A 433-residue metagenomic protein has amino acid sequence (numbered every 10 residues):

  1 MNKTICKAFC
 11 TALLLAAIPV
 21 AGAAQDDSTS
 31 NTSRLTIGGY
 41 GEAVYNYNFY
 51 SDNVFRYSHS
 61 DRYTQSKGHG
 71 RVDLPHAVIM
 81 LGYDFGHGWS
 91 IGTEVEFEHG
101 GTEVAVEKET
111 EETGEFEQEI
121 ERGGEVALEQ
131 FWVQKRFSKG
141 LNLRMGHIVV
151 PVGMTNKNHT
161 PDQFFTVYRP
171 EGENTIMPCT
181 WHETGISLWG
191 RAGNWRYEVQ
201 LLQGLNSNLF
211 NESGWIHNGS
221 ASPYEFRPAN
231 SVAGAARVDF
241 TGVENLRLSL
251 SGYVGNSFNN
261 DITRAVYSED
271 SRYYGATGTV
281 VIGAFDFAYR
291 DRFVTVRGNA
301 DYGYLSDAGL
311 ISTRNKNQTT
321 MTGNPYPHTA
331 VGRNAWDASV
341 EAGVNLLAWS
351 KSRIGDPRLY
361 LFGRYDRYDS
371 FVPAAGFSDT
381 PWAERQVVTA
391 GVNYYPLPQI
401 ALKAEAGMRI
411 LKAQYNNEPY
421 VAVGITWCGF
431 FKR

Functional and structural regions predicted by a protein language model:
M1-C10: Bacterial N-terminal signal peptides that target proteins for export
L14, V20-G68, M154, E171 (+2 more regions): Outer-membrane beta-barrel biogenesis signature
S30-N48, K67-S207, N230-A235, D239-L248 (+3 more regions): Outer membrane beta-barrel
Y50-D52, S66, T110, F116-E121 (+2 more regions): Outer-membrane beta-barrel pore domains
Y57-T64, W215-S220, Q318-N324: A solvent-exposed, charged loop/short amphipathic helix patch at secondary-structure junctions
H59-R62, F165-G172, E269-S271: Surface-exposed loop/turn segments flanking beta-strands in extracellular/periplasmic regions
C179, E225-V232, G275-T279: Active-site glycine- and acidic-residue-rich loops that bind and position anionic ligands or nucleotide-like cofactors
L209, W215-T263: Loop-centered beta-sheet repeat module
